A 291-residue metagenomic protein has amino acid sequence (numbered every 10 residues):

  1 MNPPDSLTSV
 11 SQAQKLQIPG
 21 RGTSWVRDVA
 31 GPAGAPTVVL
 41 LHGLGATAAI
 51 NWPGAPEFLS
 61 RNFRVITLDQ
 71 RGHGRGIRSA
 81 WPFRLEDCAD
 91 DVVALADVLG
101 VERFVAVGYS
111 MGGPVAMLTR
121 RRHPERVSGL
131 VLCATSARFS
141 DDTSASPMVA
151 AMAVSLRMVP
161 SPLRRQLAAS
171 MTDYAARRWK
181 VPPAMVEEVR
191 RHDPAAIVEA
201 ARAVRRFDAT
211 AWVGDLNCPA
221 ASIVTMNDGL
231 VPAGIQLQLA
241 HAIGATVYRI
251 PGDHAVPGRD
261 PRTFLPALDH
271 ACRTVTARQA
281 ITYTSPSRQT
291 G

Functional and structural regions predicted by a protein language model:
G22-R75: Conserved HGGG/HGGXW glycine-rich cap/lid loop of the alpha/beta-hydrolase fold
P53, I66-V105: Active-site loop/oxyanion-hole signature of alpha/beta-hydrolase fold enzymes
G108, G112, A116: Gly/Ala-rich beta-loop-alpha elbow adjacent to hydrolase catalytic centers
M117, R121, S128-M158: Flexible "cap/lid" loop of the alpha/beta hydrolase fold
D142-T143, S161-D215: Conserved alpha/beta-hydrolase catalytic His-Asp/Glu region
L216, S222-V224: Short beta-strand/loop motif that positions the catalytic acidic residue of the alpha/beta-hydrolase fold
M226-V231, A255: Acidic catalytic loop of the alpha/beta-hydrolase fold
G252-L265: Catalytic histidine-centered segment of alpha/beta-hydrolase-like enzymes
